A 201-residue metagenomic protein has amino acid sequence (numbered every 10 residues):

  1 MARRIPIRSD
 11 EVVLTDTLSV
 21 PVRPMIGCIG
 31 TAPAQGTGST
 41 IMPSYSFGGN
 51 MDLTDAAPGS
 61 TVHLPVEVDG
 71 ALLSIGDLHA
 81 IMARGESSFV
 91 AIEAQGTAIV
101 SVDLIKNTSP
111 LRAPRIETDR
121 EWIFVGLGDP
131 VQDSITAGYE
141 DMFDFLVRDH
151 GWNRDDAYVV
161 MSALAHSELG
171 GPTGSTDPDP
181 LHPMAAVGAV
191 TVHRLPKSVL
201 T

Functional and structural regions predicted by a protein language model:
M1-A57: Intrinsically disordered, low-complexity linker/loop segments enriched in Gly/Pro and charged/polar residues
G70-A80, G170-T173: Short, Lys/Arg- and Gly-enriched loop/turn segments at beta-strand edges
I75-I92: Short, compositionally biased
P110-S162: A hydrophobic, small-residue-rich beta->alpha segment in the mid-to-C-terminal subdomain of diverse proteins
V147, D156-T201: TerminUS-proximal long segments
